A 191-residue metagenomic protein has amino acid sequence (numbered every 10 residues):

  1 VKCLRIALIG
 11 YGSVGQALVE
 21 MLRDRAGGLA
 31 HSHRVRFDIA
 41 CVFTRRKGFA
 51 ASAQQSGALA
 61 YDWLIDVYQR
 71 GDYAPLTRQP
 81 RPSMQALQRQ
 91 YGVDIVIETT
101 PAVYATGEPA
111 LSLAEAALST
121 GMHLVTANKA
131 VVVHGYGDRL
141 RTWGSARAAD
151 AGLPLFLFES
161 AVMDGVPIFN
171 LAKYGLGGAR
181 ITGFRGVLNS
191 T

Functional and structural regions predicted by a protein language model:
V1-S119: N-terminal glycine-/serine-/threonine-rich beta1-alpha1-beta2 phosphate-ribose binding loop of Rossmann-like
L22-L29, G135, R147, L176: Active-site catalytic pocket residues across diverse enzymes, especially alpha/beta-hydrolases
F43-G48, V162-D164, G186-T191: Glycine-rich beta-alpha junction loops
A58-D62, W143-A146, Y174-G177: Short, hinge-like loop/turn segments at secondary-structure boundaries
I95-E98, V125-A127, F156-S160, G183-G186: General beta-strand structural signal in soluble alpha/beta enzymes
P101-T120, A127-E159, L171: Rossmann-fold NAD(P)-binding glycine/threonine-rich loop
M163-L171: Class I S-adenosyl-L-methionine
A172-T191: Conserved anion/nucleotide-ligand pocket segment
